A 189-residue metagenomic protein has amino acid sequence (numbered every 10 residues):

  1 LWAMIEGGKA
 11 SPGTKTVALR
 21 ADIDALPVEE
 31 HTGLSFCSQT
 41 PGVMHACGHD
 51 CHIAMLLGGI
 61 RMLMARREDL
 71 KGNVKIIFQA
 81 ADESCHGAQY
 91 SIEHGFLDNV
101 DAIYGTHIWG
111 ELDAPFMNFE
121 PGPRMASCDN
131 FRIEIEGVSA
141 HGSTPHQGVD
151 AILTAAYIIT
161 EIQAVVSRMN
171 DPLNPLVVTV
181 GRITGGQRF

Functional and structural regions predicted by a protein language model:
L1-P12: A non-catalytic alpha/beta surface segment that caps or lines the substrate-entry region of metallo-dependent hydrolase
A3-M4, V43-H45: Generic recognition of long tandem-repeat/solenoid scaffolds
A10, A65-L70: Surface-exposed acidic, glycine-flexible loop patches that form ligand/cofactor-binding and adhesion interfaces
T14-A18, N73: Residues that mark the start of a beta-strand
A21-I23: Transmembrane beta-barrel strands of outer-membrane/channel proteins
L26-V28, T32-M44, D50-C51, L56 (+1 more regions): Histidine/acidic-residue-rich, glycine-tolerant segments that coordinate divalent metal ions
L56-I60, M64: Histidine-anchored nucleotide/phosphate-binding helix
